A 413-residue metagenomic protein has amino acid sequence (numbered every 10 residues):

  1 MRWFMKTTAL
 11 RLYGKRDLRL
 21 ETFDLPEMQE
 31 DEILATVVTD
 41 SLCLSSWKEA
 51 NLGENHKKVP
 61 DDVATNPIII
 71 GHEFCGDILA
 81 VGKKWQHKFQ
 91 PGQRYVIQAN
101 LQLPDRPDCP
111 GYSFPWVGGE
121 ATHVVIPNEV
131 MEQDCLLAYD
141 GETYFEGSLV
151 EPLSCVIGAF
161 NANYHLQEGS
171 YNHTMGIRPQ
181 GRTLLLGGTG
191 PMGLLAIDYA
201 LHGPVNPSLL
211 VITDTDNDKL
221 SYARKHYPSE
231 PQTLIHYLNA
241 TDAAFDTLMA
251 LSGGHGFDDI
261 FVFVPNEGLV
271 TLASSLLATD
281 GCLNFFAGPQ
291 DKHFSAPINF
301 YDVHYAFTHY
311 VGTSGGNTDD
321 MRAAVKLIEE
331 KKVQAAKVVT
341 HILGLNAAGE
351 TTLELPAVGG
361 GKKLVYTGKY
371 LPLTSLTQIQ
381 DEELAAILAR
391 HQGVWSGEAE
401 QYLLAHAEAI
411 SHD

Functional and structural regions predicted by a protein language model:
R2-T7, Q167, A243-A250, G268-S275 (+1 more regions): C-terminal hydrophobic helical "lid"/dimerization subdomain of Rossmann-like NAD(P)H-dependent oxidoreductases
P26-S41, E54-L101, G118: Glycine-rich beta-strand-centered segment in the early N-terminal region that forms part of a ligand/cofactor-binding
F89, I177, P204, S252 (+1 more regions): A generic alpha-to-beta junction signature in SAM-dependent methyltransferases
A99-R182: NAD(P)H dinucleotide-binding glycine-rich loop of Rossmann-like/cofactor-binding domains, especially the beta1-alpha1
C155, P191-M192: Hydrophobic/small residue at the entry helix of a nucleotide-binding pocket
P179-G181, L186, I197-L269: Adenosine-nucleotide cofactor-binding segment
D259-V264, S275-F294: ADP-ribose/adenylate-binding Rossmann-like module
T271, A287-F307: Rossmann-fold NAD(P)-binding glycine/threonine-rich loop
